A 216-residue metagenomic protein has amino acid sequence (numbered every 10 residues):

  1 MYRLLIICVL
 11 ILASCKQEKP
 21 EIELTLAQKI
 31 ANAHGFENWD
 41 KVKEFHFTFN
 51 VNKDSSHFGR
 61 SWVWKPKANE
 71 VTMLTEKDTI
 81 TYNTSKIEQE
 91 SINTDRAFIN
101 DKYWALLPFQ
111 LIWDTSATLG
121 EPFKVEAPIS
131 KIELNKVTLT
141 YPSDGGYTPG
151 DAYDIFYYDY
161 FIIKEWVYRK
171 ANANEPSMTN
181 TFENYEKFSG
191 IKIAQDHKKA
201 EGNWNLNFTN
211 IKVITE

Functional and structural regions predicted by a protein language model:
M1-I7: Sec-dependent signal peptide recognition, specifically the positively charged N-region followed immediately by
I11-S14: C-terminal motif of bacterial Sec signal peptides marking the signal peptidase cleavage site
E18-E23, S85-D151, A173: Flexible, processing/modification-adjacent segments and terminal tails in exported/periplasmic/extracellular proteins
K19, E23-I92, L119, P128: N-terminal mature ectodomain segment of secretory-pathway/periplasmic proteins
I22-L24, A33-E37, A117-E126, G202-E216: Intrinsically disordered terminal and processing segments
H46-T48, S61-V63, T72, T79-T81 (+6 more regions): Ser/Thr- (and often Asn-) enriched beta-sheet segments in non-cytosolic proteins
I132-E216: Gly/Pro-enriched, hydrophobic low-complexity segments that function as extracytoplasmic propeptides/linkers
